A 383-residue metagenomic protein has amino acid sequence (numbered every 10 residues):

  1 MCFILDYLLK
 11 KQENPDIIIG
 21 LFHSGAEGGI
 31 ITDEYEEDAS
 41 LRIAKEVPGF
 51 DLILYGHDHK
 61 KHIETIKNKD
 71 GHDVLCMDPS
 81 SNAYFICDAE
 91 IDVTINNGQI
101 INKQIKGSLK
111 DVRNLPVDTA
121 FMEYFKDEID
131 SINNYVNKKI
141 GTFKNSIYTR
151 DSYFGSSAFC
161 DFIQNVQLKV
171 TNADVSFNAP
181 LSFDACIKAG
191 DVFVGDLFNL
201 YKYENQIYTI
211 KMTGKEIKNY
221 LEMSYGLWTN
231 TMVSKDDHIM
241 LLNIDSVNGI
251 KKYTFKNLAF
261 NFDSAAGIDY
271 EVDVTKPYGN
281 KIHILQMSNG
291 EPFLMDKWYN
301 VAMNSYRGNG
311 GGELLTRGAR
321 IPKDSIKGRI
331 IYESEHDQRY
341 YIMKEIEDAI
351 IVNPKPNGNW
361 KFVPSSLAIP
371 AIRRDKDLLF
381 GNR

Functional and structural regions predicted by a protein language model:
M1-P15, E128-V136: Structured alpha-helical segments in the cores of large, soluble enzyme domains
K10-L52, Y153-G155: Active-site-proximal segments of metal-dependent phosphoesterases and phosphodiesterases across multiple
D16, D38-S40, D51, K61 (+3 more regions): Acidic side chains
I19-F22, L52-G56, M77-D78, V175-A179 (+1 more regions): General beta-strand structural signal in soluble alpha/beta enzymes
F22-D33, L52-N68, A83-C87, D184-A185 (+1 more regions): Active-site environment of divalent metal-dependent phosphoester hydrolases
E46, K69-D73, S80-R383: Catalytic centers of hydrolytic enzymes
